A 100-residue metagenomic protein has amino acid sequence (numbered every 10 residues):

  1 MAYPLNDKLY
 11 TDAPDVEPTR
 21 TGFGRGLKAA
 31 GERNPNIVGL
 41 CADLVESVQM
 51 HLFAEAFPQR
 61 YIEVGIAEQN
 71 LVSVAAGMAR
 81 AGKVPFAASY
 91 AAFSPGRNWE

Functional and structural regions predicted by a protein language model:
M1-E100: Thiamine diphosphate
